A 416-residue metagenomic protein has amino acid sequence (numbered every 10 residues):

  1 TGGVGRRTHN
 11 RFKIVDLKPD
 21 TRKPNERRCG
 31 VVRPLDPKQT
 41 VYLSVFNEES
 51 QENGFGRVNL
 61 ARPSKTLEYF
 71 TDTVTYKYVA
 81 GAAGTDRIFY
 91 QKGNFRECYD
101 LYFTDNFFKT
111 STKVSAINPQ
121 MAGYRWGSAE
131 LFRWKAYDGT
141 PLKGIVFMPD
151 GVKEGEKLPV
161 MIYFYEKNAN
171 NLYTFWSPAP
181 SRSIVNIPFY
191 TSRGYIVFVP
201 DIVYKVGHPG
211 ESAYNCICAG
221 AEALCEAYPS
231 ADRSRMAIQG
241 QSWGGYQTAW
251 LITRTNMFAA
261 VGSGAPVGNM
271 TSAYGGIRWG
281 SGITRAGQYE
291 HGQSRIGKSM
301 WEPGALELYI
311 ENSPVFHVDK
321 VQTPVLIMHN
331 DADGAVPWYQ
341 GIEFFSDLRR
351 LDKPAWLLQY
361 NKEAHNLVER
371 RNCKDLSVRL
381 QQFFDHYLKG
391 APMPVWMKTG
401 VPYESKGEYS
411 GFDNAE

Functional and structural regions predicted by a protein language model:
T1-R11, P19-R27, D36, S44-G54 (+4 more regions): A flexible loop/linker signature enriched in serine peptidases of the S9 family
I14-R22, K65-F70: A short beta-strand motif characteristic of beta-propeller blades
C29-P34, S44-F46, E52-G56, R62-E156 (+5 more regions): Non-catalytic accessory segments flanking enzyme active sites
P159-Y163, V197: Hydrophobic beta-strand anchors of alpha/beta hydrolase catalytic cores
F164-E166, H329: The conserved beta1-alpha1 loop
N168-N170, V197: Serine-hydrolase catalytic-loop signature spanning alpha/beta hydrolases and amidase-signature enzymes
S177-E416: Active-site-proximal cap/loop segments of hydrolase catalytic domains
